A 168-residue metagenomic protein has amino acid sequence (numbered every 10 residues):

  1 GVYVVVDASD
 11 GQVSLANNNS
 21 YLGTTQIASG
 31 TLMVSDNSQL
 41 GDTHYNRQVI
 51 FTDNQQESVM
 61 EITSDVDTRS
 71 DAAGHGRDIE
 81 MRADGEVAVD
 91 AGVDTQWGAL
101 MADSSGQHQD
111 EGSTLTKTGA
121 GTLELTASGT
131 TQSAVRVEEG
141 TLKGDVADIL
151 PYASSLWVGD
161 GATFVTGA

Functional and structural regions predicted by a protein language model:
G1-S14, L22-T95, A102-E124, Q132-A168: Beta-strand repeat architectures
